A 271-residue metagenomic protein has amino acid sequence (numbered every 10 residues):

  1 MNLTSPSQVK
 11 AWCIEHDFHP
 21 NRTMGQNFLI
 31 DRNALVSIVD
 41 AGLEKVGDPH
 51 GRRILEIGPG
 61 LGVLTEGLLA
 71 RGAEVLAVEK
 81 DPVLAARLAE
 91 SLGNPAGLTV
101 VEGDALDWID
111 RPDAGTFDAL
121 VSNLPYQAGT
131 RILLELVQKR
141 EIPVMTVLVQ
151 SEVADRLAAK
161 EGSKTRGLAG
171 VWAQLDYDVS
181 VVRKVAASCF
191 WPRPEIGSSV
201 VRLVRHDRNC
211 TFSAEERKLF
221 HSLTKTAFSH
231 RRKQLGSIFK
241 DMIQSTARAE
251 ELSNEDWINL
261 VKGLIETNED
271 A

Functional and structural regions predicted by a protein language model:
M1-S222, T226, K233, N259-A271: Catalytic cores of RNA-modifying enzymes
Q234-I238: Short alpha-helix
K240-E266: RNA substrate-recognition surfaces in RNA-acting enzymes
